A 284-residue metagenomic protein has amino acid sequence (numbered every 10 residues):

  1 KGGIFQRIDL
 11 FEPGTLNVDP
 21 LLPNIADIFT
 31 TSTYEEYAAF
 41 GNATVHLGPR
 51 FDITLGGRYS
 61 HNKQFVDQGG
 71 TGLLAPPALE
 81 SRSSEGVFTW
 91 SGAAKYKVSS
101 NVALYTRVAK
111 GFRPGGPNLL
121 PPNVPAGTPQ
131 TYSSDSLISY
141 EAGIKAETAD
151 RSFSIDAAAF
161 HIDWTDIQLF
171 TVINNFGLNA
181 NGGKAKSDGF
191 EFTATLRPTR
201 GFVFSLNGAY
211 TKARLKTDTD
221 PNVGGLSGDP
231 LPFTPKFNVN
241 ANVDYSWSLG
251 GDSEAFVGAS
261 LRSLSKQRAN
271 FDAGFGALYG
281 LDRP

Functional and structural regions predicted by a protein language model:
K1-G2, L55-G57, G92, T106 (+6 more regions): Membrane-embedded beta-strand positions of outer-membrane beta-barrel proteins
K1-S99: Signature of Gram-negative outer-membrane beta-barrel scaffolds
G2-V18, F65-L74, G116-P125, I167-N175 (+3 more regions): Outer-membrane beta-barrel translocator domains and adjoining extracellular loop/strand segments of Gram-negative
I4-Q6, Y59-F65, V108-P114, P121 (+6 more regions): Transmembrane beta-strands of outer-membrane beta-barrel pores
P23-T30, G69-S81, V124-T131, F176-N181 (+3 more regions): Extracellular loop and loop/strand-boundary signature of outer-membrane beta-barrel proteins
E35-A43, F88-G92, T128, I138-A142 (+4 more regions): Hydrophobic, lipid-facing positions within transmembrane beta-strands of outer-membrane proteins
P49, I53, H161-D163, A180-F271: Gram-negative outer-membrane beta-barrel transporters
K97, A103-G111, T131-F190, T195-R197 (+2 more regions): Membrane-embedded beta-barrel scaffold of Gram-negative outer-membrane proteins
